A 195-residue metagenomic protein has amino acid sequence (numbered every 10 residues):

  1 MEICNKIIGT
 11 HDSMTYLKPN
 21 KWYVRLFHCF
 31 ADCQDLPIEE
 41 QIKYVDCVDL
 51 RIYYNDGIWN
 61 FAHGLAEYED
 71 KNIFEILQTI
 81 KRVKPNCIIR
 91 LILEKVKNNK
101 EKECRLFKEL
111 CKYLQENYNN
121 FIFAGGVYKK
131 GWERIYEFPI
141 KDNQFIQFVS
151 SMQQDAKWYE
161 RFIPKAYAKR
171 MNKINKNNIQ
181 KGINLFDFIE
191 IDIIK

Functional and structural regions predicted by a protein language model:
M1-C47, Y54-V83, I88, F121 (+1 more regions): Long, acidic (Asp/Glu-rich), low-complexity accessory segments flanking structured domains
K71-N119: Catalytic cores of phosphodiester-bond-cleaving enzymes
